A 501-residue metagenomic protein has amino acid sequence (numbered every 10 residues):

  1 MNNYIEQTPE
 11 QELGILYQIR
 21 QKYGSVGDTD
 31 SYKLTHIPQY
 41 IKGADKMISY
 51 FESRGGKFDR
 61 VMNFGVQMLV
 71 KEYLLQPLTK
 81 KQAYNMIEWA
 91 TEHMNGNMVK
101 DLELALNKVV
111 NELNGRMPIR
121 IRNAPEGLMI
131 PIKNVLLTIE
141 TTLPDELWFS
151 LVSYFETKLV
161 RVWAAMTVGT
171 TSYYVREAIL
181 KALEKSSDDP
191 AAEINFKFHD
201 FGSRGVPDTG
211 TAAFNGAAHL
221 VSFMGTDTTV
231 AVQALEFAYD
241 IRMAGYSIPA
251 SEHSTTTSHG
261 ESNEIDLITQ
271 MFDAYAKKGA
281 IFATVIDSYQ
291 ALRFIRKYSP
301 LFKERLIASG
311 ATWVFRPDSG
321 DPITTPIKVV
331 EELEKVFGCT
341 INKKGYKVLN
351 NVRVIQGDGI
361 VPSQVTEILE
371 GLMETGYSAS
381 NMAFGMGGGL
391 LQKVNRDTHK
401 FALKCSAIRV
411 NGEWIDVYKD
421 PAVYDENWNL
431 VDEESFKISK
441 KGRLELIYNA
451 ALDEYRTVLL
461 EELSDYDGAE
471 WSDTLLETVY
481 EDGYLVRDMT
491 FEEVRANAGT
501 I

Functional and structural regions predicted by a protein language model:
N2-D45, R54-K57, V109-P118, G127-K343 (+2 more regions): Buried, small/hydrophobic-residue-enriched core segments of structured protein domains
N2-L75, V221-M224, T228-A234, A238 (+5 more regions): Gly/Ser/Thr/Ala-enriched C-terminal appendages of enzymes
K46-E112: N-terminal, Lys/Arg-enriched amphipathic/low-complexity engagement segments that precede the first folded domain
Q76-N85, A90, M94-N97, S186 (+7 more regions): Alpha-helix capping and helix-coil boundary motifs
L102-A105, V109-E112, R116-P118, L459-E461 (+1 more regions): Mixed-charge, polar/low-complexity N-terminal
R122-V135, I139-T141, A451, L460-L463 (+1 more regions): Acidic/histidine-enriched ion/cofactor-binding microenvironments in catalytic or ligand-binding pockets
A283, V314, R353-I355, A383: A structural signal for isolated positions on well-ordered beta-strands in alpha/beta enzyme cores
I286, P317, Q356-G357, M386: Conserved beta-strand positions
